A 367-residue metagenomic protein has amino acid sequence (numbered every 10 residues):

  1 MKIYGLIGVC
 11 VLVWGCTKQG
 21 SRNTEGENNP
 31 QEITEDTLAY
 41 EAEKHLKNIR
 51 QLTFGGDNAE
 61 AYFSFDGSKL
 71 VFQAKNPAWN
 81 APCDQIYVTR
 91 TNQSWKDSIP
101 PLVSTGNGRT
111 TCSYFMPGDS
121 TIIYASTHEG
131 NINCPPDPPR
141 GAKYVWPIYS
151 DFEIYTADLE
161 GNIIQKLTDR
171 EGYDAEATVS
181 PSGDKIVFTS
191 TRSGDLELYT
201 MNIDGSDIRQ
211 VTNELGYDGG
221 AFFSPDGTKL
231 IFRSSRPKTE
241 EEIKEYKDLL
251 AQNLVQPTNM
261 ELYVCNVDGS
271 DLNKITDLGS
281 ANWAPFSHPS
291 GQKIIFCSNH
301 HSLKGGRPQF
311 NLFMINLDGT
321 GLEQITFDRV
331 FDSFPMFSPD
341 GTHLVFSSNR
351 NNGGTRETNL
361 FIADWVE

Functional and structural regions predicted by a protein language model:
K2-G8: Sec-dependent signal peptide recognition, specifically the positively charged N-region followed immediately by
W14-G15: C-terminal motif of bacterial Sec signal peptides marking the signal peptidase cleavage site
R22-Y40: Sequence/structural signature of beta-propeller modules and their immediately flanking N-terminal secretory/stalk
T34-D57, T89-R109, A157-Y173, I203-Y217 (+4 more regions): Multi-bladed beta-propeller domains
F54-D57, A74-I86, S104-T110, A125-E153 (+8 more regions): A flexible loop/linker signature enriched in serine peptidases of the S9 family
F65-D66, P117-G118, P181-S182, P225-D226 (+2 more regions): Residue-level detector of Asp-centered blade-edge/turn motifs that repeat once per structural unit in beta-propeller
L70-V71, I122, I186-V187, L230 (+2 more regions): Hydrophobic beta-strand positions that form the internal "hydrophobic ladder" of WD40/Gbeta-like beta-propeller blades
